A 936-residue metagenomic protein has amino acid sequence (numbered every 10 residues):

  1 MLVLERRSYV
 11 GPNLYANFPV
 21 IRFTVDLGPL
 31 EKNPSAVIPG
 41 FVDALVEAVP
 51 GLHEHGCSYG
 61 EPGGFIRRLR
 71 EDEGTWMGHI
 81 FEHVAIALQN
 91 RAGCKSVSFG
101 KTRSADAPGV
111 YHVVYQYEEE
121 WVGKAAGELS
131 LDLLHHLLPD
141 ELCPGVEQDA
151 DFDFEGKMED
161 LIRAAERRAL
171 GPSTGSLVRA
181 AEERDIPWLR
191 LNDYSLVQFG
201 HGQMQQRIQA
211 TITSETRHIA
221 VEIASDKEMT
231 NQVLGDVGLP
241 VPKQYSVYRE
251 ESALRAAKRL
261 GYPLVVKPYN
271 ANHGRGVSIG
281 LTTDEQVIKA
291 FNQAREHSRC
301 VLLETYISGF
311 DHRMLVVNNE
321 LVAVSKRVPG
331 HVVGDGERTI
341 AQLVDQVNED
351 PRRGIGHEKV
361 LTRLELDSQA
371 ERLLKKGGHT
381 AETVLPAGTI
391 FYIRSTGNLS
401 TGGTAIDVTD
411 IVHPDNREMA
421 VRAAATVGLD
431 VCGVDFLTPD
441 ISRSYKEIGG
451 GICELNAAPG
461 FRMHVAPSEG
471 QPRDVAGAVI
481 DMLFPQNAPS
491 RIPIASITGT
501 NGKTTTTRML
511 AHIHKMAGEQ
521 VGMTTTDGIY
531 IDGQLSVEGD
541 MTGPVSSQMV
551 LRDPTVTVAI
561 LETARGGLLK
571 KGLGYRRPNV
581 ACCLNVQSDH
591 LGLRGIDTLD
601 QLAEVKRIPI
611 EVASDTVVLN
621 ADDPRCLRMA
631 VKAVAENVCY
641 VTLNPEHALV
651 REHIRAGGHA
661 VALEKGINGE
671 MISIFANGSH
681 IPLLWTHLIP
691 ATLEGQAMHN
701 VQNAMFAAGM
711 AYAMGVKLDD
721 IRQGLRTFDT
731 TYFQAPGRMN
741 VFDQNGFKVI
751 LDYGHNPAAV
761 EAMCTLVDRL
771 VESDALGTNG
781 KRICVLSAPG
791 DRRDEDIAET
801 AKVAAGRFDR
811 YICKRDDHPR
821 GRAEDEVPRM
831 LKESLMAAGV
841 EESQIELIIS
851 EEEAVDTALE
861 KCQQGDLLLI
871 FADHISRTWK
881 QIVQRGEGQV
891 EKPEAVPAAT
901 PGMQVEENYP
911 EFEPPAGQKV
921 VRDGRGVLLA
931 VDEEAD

Functional and structural regions predicted by a protein language model:
M1-E183, E320-A323, V328-D335, T339-Q342 (+3 more regions): ATP-dependent carboxylate activation and anion-phosphoryl transfer catalytic cores that bind Mg-ATP to form
Y9-F41, V46, P50-L52, C57 (+6 more regions): ATP-dependent carboxylate-amine ligase
V114-R259, N272: Conserved N-proximal alpha/beta basic substrate-recognition cap immediately N-terminal to, or forming the N-lobe
A181, D435, T524, E562 (+6 more regions): Residue-level signal for inorganic ion chemistry
Q206-S368, P414: Active-site nucleotide/adenylate-binding loops and adjacent lid/helix of ATP-dependent enzymes
T211, Q486-I531: Walker A (P-loop) phosphate-binding motif
L535-H653, L688-L693, P757: Flexible active-site lid/hinge loop adjacent to a nucleotide/diphosphate and Mg2+-phosphate binding pocket
I596-A603, E636-E761: Adenine nucleotide phosphate-binding catalytic loops in nucleotide-utilizing enzymes
